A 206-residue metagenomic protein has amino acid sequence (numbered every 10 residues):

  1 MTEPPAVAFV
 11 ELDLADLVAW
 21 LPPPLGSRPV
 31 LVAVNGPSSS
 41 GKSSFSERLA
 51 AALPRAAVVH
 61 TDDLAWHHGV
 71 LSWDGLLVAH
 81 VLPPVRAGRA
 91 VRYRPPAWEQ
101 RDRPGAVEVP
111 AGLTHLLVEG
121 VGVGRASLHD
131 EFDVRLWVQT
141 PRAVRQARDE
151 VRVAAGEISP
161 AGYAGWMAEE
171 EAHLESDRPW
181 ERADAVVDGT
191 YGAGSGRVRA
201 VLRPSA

Functional and structural regions predicted by a protein language model:
M1-P24, D130, V151-A154, E175-A206: NTP-dependent small-molecule kinase module
L31-A33: Short hydrophobic/aromatic beta-strand immediately N-terminal to the Walker A/P-loop
P37: P-loop (Walker A) phosphate-binding loop of NTP-binding proteins
K42: Conserved lysine of the Walker
A57-V118: Conserved nucleotide-sensing/catalytic segment adjacent to the nucleotide-binding pocket in NTP-handling enzymes
H80-P84, V151-G156: Conserved AAA+ ATPase "sensor/coupling" helix adjacent to the nucleotide-binding pocket
V107-R152: ATP-dependent NMP and nucleoside kinases share a basic, alpha-helical "lid"
